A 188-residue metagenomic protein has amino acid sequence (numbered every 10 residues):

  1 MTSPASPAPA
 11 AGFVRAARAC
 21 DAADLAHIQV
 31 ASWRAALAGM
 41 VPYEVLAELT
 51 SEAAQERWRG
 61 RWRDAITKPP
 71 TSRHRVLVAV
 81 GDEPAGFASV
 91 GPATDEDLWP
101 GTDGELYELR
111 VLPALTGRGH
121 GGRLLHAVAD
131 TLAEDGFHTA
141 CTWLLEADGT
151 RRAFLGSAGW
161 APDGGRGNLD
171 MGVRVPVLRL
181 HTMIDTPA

Functional and structural regions predicted by a protein language model:
S3, P7, G12, A16-C20 (+6 more regions): Acetyl-CoA-dependent GNAT
I28, D135, S157-A158: Structural motif
E44, A147, D170: Positions that flank functional sites
L112-A114, R118, E146-A147: Active-site acidic-Proline motif in GNAT/NAT acetyltransferases
H120, F137, W160: Short phosphate-binding/catalytic loops that engage adenosine nucleotides
L132-L144: Conserved GNAT acetyl-CoA-binding A-motif
C141-L144, G156-V177: Conserved catalytic-core motifs of GNAT/GCN5-like acyltransferases
R151: Helix-turn-helix
